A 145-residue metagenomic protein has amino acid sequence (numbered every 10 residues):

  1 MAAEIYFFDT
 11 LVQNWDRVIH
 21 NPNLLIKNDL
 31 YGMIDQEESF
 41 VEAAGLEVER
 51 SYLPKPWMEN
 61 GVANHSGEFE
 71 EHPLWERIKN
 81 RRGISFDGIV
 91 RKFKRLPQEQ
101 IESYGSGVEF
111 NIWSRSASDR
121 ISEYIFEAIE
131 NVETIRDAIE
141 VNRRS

Functional and structural regions predicted by a protein language model:
M1-S145: Phosphate/dinucleotide-binding and metal-coordinating scaffold of catalytic cores in nucleotide-dependent enzymes
